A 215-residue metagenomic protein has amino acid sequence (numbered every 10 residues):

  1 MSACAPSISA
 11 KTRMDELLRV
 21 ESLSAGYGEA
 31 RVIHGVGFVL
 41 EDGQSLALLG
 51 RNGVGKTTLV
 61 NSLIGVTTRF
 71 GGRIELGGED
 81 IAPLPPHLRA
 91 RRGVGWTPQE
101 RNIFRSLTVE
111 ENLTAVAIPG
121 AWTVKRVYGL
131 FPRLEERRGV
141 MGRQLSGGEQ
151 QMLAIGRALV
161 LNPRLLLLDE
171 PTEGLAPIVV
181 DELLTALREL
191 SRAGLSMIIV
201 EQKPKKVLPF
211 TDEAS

Functional and structural regions predicted by a protein language model:
C4, G72-D80, R92, G120-G129: Conserved ABC transporter NBD signature motif
L49-R51: The feature captures the beta-strand-to-loop junction immediately N-terminal to the Walker
I64: Helix-to-loop junction immediately C-terminal to a conserved catalytic motif
T68, D80-R101, V124, E136-G142: ABC ATPase NBD coupling module
M141-L145, E149: Conserved ABC ATPase signature
A158-L159: ABC ATPase C-loop
L166-E170: Catalytic Walker B motif of ABC-type/P-loop ATPase nucleotide-binding domains
